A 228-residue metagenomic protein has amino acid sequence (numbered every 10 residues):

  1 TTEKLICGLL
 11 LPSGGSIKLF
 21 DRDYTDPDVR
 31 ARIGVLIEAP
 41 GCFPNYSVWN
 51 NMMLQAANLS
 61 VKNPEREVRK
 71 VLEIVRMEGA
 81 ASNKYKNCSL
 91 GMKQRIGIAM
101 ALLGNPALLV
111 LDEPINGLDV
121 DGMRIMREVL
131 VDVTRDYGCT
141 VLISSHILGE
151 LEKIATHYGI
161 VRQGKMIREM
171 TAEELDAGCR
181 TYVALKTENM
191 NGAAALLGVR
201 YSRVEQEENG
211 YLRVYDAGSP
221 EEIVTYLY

Functional and structural regions predicted by a protein language model:
C7: Helix-to-loop junction immediately C-terminal to a conserved catalytic motif
G15-V29: Conserved ABC transporter NBD signature motif
A39, N45-N58: Q-loop/switch helix immediately C-terminal to the Walker
M53, A57-A80: Conserved ABC ATPase "signature" region
I98: Hydrophobic anchor residue at the start of the ABC signature
L109-E113: Catalytic Walker B motif of ABC-type/P-loop ATPase nucleotide-binding domains
R127-L212: ABC transporter nucleotide-binding domain
